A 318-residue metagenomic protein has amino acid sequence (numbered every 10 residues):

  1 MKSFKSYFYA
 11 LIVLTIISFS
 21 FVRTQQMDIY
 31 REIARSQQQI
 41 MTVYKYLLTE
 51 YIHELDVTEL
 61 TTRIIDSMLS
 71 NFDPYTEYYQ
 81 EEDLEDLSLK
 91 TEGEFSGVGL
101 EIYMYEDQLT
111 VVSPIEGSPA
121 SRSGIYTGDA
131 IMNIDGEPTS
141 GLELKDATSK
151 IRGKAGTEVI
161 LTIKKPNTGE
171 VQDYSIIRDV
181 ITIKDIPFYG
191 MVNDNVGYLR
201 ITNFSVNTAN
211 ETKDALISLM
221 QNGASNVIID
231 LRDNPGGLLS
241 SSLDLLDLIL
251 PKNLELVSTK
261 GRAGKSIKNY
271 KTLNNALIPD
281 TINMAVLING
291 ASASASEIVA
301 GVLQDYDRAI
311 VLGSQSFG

Functional and structural regions predicted by a protein language model:
M1-K2, L303: Juxtamembrane/transmembrane-helix boundary motifs in multi-pass membrane proteins
K2-T76, L109: Terminal targeting/pro-maturation regions of precursor/exported proteins
S18, E94-S96, K145, I183-K184: Residues that act as N-cap/strand-start positions at coil-to-secondary-structure junctions
F21, L100, D173: Short glycine-/small-residue motifs
Q25-S36, I40, Y44-I52, D56-V57 (+4 more regions): Cleft-lining beta-strand/loop regions that shape enzyme active-site pockets
R63, P74-S113: PDZ/PDZ-like peptide-tail recognition elements
L69-D73, K90-F95, D146, D173: Alpha-helix boundary/capping detector
G128-A130: Structural motif
